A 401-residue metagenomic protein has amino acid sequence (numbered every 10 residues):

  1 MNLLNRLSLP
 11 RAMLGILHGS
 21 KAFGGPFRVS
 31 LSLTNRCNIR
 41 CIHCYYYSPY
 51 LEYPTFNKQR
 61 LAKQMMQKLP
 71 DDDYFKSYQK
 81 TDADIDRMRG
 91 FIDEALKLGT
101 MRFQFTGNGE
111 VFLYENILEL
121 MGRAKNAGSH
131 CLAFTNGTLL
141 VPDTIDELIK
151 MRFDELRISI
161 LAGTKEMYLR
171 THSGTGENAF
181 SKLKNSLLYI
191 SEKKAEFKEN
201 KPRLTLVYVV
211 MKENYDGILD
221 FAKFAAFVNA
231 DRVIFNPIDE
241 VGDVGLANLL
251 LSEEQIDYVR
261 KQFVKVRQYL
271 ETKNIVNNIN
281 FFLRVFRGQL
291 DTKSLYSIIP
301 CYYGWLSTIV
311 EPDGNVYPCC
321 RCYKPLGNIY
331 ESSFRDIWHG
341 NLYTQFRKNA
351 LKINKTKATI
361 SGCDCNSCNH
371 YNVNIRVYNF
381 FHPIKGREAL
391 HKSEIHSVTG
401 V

Functional and structural regions predicted by a protein language model:
M1, S8, S32, Y50-K63 (+7 more regions): Radical SAM enzyme [4Fe-4S]-AdoMet core and its adjacent flexible, acidic and glycine-rich loops/tails across
L4-N5, R11-F27, H43, Y47-P54 (+5 more regions): Flexible mid-to-C-terminal extensions adjoining Fe-S/redox cofactors in radical SAM and related proteins
S32-R40, W305, I360: Cysteine-centered iron-sulfur cluster-binding motifs in ferredoxin-type domains/subunits of redox enzymes
Q104-G109, N136: Glycine-rich beta-strand-to-loop/alpha-helix junction loops that act as flexible
V111-L113, T138-P142, K212-D216: Acidic-and-aromatic substrate-binding clefts and catalytic sites of carbohydrate-active enzymes
I117-H130: Aromatic-lined substrate-binding rim segments of carbohydrate-active enzymes
I117-L118, P142-I149, I218-F221: Distinct, well-ordered alpha-helical segments
